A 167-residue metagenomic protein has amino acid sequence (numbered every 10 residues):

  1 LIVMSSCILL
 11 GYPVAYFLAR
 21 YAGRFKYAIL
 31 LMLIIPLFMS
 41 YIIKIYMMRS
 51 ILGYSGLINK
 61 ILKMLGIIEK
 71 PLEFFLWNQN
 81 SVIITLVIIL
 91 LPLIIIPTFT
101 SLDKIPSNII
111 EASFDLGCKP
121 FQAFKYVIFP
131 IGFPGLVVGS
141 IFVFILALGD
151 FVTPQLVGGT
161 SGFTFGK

Functional and structural regions predicted by a protein language model:
I2-I34, S50, N108-I110, F124 (+1 more regions): Transmembrane-helix boundary motif in ABC transporter permease subunits
S5, I35, I88, I94-S107 (+1 more regions): Transmembrane alpha-helices
A15-R20, S50-Y54, K60, M64 (+4 more regions): Transmembrane helix-loop junction
A19-G23, I68-L76, I131: Helix-boundary and loop/linker segments of multi-pass membrane transporters
P36-I45: Transmembrane alpha-helices and adjacent helix-loop boundaries
I45-V87, F121, V157-S161: Membrane-interfacial helix termini and adjacent extracytoplasmic/periplasmic loops of multi-pass transporters
S113: The alpha-helix within a helix-turn-helix
V152-K167: Glycine-rich helix-loop "coupling/hinge" segments at transmembrane-helix boundaries in multipass transporters
